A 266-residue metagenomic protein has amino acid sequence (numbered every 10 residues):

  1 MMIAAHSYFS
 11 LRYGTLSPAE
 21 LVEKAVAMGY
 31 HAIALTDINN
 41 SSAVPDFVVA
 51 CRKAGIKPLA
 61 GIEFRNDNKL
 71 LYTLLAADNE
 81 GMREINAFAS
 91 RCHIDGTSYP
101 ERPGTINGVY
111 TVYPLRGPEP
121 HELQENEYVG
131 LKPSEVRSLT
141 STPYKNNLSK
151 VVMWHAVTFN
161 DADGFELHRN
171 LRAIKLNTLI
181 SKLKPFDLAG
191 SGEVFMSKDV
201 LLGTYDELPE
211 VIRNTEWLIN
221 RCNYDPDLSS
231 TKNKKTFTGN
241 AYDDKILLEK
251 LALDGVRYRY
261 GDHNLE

Functional and structural regions predicted by a protein language model:
M1-E266: Phosphodiester-processing cores and adjacent nucleic acid-binding clamps
